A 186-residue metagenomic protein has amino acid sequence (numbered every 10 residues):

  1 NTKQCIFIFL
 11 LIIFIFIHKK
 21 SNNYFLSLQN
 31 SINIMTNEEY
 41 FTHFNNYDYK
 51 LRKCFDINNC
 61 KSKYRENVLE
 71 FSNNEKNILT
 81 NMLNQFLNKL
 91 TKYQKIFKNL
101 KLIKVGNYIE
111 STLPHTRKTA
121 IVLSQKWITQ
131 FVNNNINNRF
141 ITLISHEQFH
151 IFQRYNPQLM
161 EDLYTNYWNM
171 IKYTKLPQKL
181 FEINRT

Functional and structural regions predicted by a protein language model:
N1-K19: Single-pass alpha-helical membrane anchors
S21-T80: N-terminal mature-domain "stem" immediately C-terminal to a signal peptide or N-terminal signal-anchor/transmembrane
K63-L123: Auxiliary, metal-adjacent structural segments of Zn-dependent hydrolase domains
I78-N81, Q85, R139, L143 (+1 more regions): Extracytoplasmic/secreted proteins, especially bacterial periplasmic and envelope-associated proteins
V105-S145, R154: Active-site scaffold of zinc-dependent metalloenzymes
F149-P157: Active-site-flanking alpha-helical
N156-T186: Post-HExxH zinc-binding segment in Zn-dependent metallohydrolases
